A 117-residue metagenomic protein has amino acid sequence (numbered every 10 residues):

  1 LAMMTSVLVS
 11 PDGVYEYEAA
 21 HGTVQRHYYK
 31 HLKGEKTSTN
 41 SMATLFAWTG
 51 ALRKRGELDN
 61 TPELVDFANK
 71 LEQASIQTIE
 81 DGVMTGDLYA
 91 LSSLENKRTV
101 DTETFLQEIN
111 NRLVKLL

Functional and structural regions predicted by a protein language model:
L1-K70, Q77-T78: Glycine-rich phosphate/nucleotide-binding loop
G34-T39, K54-L117: Internal helix-turn-beta structural module
